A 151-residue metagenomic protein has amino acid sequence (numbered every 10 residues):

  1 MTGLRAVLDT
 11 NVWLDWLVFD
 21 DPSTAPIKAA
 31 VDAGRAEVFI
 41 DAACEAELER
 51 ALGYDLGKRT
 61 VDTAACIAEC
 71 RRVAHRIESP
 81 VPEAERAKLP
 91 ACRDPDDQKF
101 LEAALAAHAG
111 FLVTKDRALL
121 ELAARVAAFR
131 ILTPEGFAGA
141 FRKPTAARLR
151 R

Functional and structural regions predicted by a protein language model:
M1-I40: Short, well-structured N-terminal submotif of metal-dependent ribonuclease cores
D9-T10, I40-D41, K115-D116, T133: A secondary-structure boundary/capping signal
T10, D94-L101: Conserved glycosyltransferase catalytic-site signature
W13-L14, A46-E47, L119-E121: Short, active-site-adjacent cap segments at secondary-structure transitions
D15-W16, A87-R93: Short, flexible loop segments at the rims of nucleotide/cofactor-binding pockets, characterized by
A30-E37, A42-A87: PIN-domain endoribonuclease scaffold, especially VapC-family toxins
P90, D94, L105, G110-F111 (+1 more regions): Acidic, PIN/NYN-like endoribonuclease modules and their adjacent C-terminal/linker elements
